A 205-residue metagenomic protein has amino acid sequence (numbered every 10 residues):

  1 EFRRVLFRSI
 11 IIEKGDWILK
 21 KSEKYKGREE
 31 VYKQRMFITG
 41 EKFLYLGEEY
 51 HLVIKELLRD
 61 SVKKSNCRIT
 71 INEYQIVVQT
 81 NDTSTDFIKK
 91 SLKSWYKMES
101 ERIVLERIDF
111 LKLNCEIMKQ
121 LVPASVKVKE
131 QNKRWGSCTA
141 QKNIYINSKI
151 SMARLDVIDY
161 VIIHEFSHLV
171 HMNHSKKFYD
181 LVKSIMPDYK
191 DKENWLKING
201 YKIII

Functional and structural regions predicted by a protein language model:
E1-Y160, L169-I205: Active-site-proximal or metal-binding-adjacent scaffold patches in catalytic folds
E165: Walker B catalytic acidic pair
